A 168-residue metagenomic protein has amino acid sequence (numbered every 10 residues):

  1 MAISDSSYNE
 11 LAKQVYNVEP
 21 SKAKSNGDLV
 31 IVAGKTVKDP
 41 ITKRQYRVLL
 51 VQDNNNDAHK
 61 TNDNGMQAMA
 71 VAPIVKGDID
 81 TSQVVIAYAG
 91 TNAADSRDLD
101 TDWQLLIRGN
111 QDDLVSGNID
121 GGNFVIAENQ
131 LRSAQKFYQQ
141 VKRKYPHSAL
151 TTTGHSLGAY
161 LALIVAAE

Functional and structural regions predicted by a protein language model:
A2, S7, S21-T152, E168: A conserved cap/lid and substrate-binding interface adjacent to the catalytic center of lipid-processing enzymes
K13-Q14, V18: Substrate-binding/charge-relay-adjacent region of secreted/lumenal peptidase catalytic domains
T153-G158, A162: Gly/Ala-rich beta-loop-alpha elbow adjacent to hydrolase catalytic centers
